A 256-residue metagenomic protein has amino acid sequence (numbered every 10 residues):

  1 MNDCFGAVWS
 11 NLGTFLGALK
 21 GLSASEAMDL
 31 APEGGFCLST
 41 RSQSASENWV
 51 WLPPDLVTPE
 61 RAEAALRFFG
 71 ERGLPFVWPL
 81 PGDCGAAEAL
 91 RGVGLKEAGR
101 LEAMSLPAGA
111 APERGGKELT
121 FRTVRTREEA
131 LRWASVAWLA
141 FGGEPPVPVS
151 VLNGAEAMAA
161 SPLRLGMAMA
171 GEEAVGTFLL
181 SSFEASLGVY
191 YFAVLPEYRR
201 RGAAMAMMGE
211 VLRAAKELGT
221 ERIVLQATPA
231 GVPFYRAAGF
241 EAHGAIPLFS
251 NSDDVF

Functional and structural regions predicted by a protein language model:
M1-R72, A87: N-terminal charged segments
G21-D29, R72-P75, P81, A98-L101 (+3 more regions): A short helix-loop-beta-strand connector motif used in the catalytic cores of GNAT acetyltransferases and, in some
Q43-W49, A98, S181-Y190, R199: A conserved beta-turn-beta hairpin within the catalytic core of GNAT-like acetyltransferases that forms part
P54-E128, A227, F249-N251: Acyl-donor-binding surface of acyltransferase catalytic domains
T58-R67, Y191-V194, R200-R213, E217 (+1 more regions): Conserved acetyl-CoA-binding loop-helix of GNAT-fold acetyltransferases
C84-E97, M205, E217, P229-A245: Conserved active-site alpha-helix within GNAT-family acetyltransferase domains
R127-L139: A short, well-structured alpha-helix characteristic of acyl/acetyltransferase catalytic modules
P145-L195: A conserved beta-strand-loop-helix scaffold within acyl/acetyltransferase catalytic domains
